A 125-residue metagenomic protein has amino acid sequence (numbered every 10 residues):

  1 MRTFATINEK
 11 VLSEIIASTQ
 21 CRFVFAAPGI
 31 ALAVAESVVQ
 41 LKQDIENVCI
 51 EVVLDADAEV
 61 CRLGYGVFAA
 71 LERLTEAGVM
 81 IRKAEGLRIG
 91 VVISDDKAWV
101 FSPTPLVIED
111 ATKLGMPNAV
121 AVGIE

Functional and structural regions predicted by a protein language model:
M1, G78-V79: Short, conserved active-site loop motifs that form the nucleotide-linked donor/cofactor pocket
M1-S13: A short, well-structured beta->alpha microelement
F4-A5, A31, V67, E125: General structural signal for secondary-structure boundaries
A5, F25-G29, V53-D55, A84-E85 (+2 more regions): Short His-Asn-centered micro-motif
T6-N8, D44-E46, T104, D110: Serine/threonine-rich low-complexity intrinsically disordered regions
K10-E76: Primarily the HKD phosphodiesterase
V79-E125: HKD (HxKxxxxD) catalytic microenvironment of the phospholipase D
